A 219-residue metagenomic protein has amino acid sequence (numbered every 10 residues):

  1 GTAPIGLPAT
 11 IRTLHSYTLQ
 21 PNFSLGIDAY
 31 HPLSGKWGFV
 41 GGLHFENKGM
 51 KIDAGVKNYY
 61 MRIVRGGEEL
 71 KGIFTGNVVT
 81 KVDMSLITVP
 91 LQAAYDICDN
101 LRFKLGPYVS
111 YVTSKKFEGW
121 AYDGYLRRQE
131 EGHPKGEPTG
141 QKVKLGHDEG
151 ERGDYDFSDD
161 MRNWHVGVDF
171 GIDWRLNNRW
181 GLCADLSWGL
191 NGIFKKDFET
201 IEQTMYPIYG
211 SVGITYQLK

Functional and structural regions predicted by a protein language model:
G1, G41-N47, L105-Y111, A184-W188 (+1 more regions): Transmembrane beta-barrel strands of outer-membrane/channel proteins
G1-Q20, K48-M84, V112-H165, G192-Y209: Extracellular/periplasm-exposed beta-strand and loop segments of Gram-negative cell-envelope proteins, dominated by
P21-I27, I87-L91, V166-F170, I208-V212: Hydrophobic, lipid-facing positions within transmembrane beta-strands of outer-membrane proteins
H31-G35, Y95-D99, L176-N178, L218: Outer-membrane beta-barrel strand-turn architecture
K36-F39, N100-F103, N178-A184: Repeated loop/turn-to-beta-strand initiation elements of outer-membrane beta-barrel proteins
V82-K115: Structural signature of Gram-negative outer-membrane beta-barrels, strongest in the C-terminal barrel of TonB-dependent
D173-R175, R179-N191: A hydrophobic membrane-anchoring alpha-helix module
W174-N178, Y206-K219: Outer-membrane beta-barrel "beta-signal"
